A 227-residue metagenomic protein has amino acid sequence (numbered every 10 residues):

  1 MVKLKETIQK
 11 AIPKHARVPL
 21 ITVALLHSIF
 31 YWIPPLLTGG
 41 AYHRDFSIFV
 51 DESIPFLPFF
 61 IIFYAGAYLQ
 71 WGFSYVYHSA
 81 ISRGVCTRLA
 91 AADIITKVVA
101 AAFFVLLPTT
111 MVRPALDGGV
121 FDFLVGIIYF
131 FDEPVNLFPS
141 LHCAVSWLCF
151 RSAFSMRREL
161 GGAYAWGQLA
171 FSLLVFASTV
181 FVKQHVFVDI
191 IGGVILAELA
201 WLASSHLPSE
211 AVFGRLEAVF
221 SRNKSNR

Functional and structural regions predicted by a protein language model:
V2-W71, L116, V125: N-terminal transmembrane-helix/juxtamembrane module of multi-pass inner/ER membrane proteins
S28-W32, K97-F103, A170-V180: Aromatic-anchored segments of alpha-helical transmembrane domains
L36-F49, S79-A163, A211-R227: Membrane-interface loops
Q70-S74, W147-S152, A170-S178: Hydrophobic, membrane-inserted alpha-helices
P114-G118, P134-F138, L174-L202: Interfacial helix-loop-helix junctions of multi-pass membrane proteins
F150-F154, A197-S205: Hydrophobic transmembrane alpha-helices
L160-L173: Short hydrophobic alpha-helices at membrane interfaces in multi-pass membrane enzymes
